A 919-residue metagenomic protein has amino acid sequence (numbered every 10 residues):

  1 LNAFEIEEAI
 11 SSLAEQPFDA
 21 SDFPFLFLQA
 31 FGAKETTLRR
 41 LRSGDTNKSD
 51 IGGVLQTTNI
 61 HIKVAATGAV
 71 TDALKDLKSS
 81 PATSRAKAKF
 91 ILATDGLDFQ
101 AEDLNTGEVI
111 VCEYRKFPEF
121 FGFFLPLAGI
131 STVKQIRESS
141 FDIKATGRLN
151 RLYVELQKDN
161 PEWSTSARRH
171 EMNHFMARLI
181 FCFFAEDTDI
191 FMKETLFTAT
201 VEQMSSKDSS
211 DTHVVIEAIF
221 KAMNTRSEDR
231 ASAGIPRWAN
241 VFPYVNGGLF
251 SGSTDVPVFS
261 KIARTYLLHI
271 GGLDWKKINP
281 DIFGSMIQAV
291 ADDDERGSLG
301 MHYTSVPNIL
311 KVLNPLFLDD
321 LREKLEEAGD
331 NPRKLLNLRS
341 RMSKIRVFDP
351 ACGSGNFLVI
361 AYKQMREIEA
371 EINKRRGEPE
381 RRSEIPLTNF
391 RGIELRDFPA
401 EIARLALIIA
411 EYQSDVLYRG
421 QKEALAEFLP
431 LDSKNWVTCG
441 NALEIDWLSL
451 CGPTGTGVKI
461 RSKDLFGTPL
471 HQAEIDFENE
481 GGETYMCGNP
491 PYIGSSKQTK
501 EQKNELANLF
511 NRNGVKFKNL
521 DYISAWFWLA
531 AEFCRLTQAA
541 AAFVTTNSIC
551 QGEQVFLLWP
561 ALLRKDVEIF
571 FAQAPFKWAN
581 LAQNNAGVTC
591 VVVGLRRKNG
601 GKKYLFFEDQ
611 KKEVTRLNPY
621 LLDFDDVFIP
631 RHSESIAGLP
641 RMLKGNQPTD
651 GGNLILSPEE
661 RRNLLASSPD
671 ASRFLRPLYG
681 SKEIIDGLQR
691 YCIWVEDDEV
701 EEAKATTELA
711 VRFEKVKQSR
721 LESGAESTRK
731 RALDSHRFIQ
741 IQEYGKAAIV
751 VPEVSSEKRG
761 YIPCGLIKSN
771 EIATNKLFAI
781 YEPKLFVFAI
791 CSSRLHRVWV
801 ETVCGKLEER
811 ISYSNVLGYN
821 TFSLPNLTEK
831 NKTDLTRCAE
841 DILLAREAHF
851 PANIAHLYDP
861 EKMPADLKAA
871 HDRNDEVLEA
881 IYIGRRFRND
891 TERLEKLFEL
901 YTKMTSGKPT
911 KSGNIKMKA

Functional and structural regions predicted by a protein language model:
L1-D189, Y244-G284, D293, N513 (+2 more regions): Short, basic/polar, glycine-containing "phosphate-handling" surface segments that engage DNA
A3-E8, S12-L13, Q29-D45, G52 (+6 more regions): SAM-dependent nucleic-acid methyltransferase catalytic core
D50, A66-L74, F90, S524 (+5 more regions): Polybasic, glycine- and aromatic-enriched phosphate-binding surface used to engage nucleic acids
K87, D98-F141, I190-T198, E202-S210 (+15 more regions): Signature of N6-adenine DNA methyltransferases within the class I
Y114, P118-Q364, I393-I402, G440-L448 (+11 more regions): Preference for the N-terminal adenyl/adenosyl cofactor-binding alpha/beta module
K193-T198, K324-S343, M365-N389, A410-D432: Flexible phosphate/Mg2+-sensing switch loops adjacent to catalytic phosphate-binding sites
H269, E295, G329-R346, S433 (+5 more regions): Flexible, glycine/threonine-enriched loop-and-boundary segments that flank and lead into catalytic domains of large
C352, E708-V716, T821-A919: Non-catalytic DNA-recognition/assembly elements of restriction-modification systems
